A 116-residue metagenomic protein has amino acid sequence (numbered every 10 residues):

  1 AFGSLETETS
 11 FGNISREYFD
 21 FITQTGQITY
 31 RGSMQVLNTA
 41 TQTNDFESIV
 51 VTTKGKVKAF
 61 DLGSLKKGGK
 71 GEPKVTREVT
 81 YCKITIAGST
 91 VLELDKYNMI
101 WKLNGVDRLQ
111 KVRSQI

Functional and structural regions predicted by a protein language model:
A1-E6, T25-G32, G71-E72, D107 (+1 more regions): Active-site-adjacent core segments of small-molecule enzymes
A1-S15, G69-C82: Oligomerization/assembly interface segments of phage tail-like spikes and tubes
E6-E8, Q27-T29, V50-T52, K83-T85 (+1 more regions): Ser/Thr- (and often Asn-) enriched beta-sheet segments in non-cytosolic proteins
G12, F21-V51: Short, acidic/charged, Gly/Pro-enriched secondary-structure junctions
N13-G26, T85-A87, L103-N104: Short N-terminal helix-initiation segments at or just after the protein's N-terminus
E17-Y18, N38-Q42, F60-G68: Catalytic micro-motifs at enzyme active sites that drive phosphoryl/nucleotidyl and oxygen chemistry
K56-I116: Mixed-charge, glycine-accented linear interaction segment located at domain edges/termini
